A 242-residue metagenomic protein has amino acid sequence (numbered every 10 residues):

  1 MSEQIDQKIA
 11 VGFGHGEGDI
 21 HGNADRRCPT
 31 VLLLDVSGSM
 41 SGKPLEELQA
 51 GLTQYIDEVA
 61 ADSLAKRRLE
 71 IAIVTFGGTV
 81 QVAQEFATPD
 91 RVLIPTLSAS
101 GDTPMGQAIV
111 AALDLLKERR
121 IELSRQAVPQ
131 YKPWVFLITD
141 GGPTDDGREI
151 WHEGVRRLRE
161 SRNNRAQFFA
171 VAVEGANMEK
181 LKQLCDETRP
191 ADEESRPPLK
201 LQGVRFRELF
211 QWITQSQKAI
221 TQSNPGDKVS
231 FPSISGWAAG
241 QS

Functional and structural regions predicted by a protein language model:
M1-V31, S37-E46, A60, R120-R125: Acidic, polar low-complexity linker/tail segments
L34-S37, L48, I73, A112 (+1 more regions): DG-centered beta-turn motif at the end of beta-strands
L48-A61: An active-site-proximal "capping" alpha-helix that borders the catalytic cofactor pocket
V59-K66, K117-V128, L158-R162, R189: Alpha-helix termini
R67-T96, M178-T188: Short beta-strand-loop
Q81, V92-Y131, Q167-K180, V204-W212: Von Willebrand factor
G141-E187: VWA/integrin I-like adhesion module and closely mimicked acidic/polar interface patches used
F169-S242: Von Willebrand factor A/integrin I-like adhesion domains
